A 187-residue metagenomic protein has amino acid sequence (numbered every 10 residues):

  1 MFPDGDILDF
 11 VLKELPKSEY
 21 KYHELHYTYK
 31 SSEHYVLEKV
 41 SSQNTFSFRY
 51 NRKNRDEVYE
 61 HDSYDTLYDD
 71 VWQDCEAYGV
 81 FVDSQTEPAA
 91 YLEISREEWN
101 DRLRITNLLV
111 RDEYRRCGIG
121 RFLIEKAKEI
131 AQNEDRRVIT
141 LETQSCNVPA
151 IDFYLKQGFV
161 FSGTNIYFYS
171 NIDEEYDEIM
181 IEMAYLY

Functional and structural regions predicted by a protein language model:
F2-I7, T28-S32, D177-Y187: Terminal substrate-recognition subdomain of acyl/acetyltransferases
F10, Y68, R111, R115 (+2 more regions): Conserved short-loop catalytic and cofactor-binding motifs
F10-E24, K30, R136-I151: Generic detector of contiguous secondary-structure segments
P16-Y20, E24-T106, R111-E113, I124-K126 (+3 more regions): Acetyl-CoA-dependent GNAT
S47-R52, G120, A131, F153 (+3 more regions): Alpha-helix boundary/capping detector
Q85-E87, R111-E125, E129, N133-E134 (+2 more regions): Conserved glycine-rich acetyl-CoA-binding loop
R137, Q144-V148, Q157-V160, Y167-Y187: C-terminal "cap" of GNAT-fold acetyltransferases
